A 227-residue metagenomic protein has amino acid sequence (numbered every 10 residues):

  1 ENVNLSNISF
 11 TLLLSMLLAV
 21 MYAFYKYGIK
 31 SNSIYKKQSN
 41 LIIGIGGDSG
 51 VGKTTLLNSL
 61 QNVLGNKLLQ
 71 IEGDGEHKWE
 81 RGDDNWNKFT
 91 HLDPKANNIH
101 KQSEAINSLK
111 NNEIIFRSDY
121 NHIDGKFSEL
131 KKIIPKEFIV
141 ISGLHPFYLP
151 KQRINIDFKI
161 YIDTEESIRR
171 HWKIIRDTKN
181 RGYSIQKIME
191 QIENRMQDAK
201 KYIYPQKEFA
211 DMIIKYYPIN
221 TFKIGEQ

Functional and structural regions predicted by a protein language model:
N2-K36, I134, I175, K179 (+1 more regions): NTP-dependent small-molecule kinase module
I43-G44: Short hydrophobic/aromatic beta-strand immediately N-terminal to the Walker A/P-loop
S49: The conserved Walker
K53: Conserved lysine of the Walker
L56, L60: Hydrophobic positions on the alpha1 helix immediately C-terminal to the Walker A/P-loop
N62-I71: Post-Walker A helix-loop "phosphate-sensing" segment adjacent to the P-loop in P-loop NTPases
L69-Q70, K78-G125, F138: Conserved nucleotide-sensing/catalytic segment adjacent to the nucleotide-binding pocket in NTP-handling enzymes
S128-R181: ATP-dependent NMP and nucleoside kinases share a basic, alpha-helical "lid"
